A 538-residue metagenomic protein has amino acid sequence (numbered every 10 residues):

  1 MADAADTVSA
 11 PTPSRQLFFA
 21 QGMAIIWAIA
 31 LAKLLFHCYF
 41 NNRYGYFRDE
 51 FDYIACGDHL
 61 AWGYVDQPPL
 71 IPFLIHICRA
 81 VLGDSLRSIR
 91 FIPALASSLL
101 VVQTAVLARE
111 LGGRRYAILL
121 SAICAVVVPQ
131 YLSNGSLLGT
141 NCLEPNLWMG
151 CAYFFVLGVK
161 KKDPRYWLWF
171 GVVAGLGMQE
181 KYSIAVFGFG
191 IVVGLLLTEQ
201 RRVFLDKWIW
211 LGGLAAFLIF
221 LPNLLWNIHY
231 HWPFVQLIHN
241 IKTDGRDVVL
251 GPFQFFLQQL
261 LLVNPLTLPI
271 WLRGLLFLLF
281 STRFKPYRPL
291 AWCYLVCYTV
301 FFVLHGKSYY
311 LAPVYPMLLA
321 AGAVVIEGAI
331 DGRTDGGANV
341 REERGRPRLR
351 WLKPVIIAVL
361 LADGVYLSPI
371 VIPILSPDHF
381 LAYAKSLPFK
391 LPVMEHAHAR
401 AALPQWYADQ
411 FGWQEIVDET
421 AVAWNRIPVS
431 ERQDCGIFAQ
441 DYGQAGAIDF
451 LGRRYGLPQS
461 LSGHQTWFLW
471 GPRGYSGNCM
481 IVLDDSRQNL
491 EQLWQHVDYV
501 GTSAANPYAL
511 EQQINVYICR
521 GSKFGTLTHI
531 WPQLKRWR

Functional and structural regions predicted by a protein language model:
W27, F91-G112, G150-F154: Transmembrane-helix motifs of polytopic, lipid-linked glycan transferases
I29-A30, S121-P129, A174, M178: Short helix- or helix-capping micro-motifs that position conserved polar/aromatic residues at function-defining sites
D58, L143-K160, Y166-A174, A321: Specific aromatic-rich, kink-prone transmembrane helix
P69-F73, G83-V102, I118-L119, N134-L138: Loop-to-helix entry region of an early transmembrane alpha helix in multi-pass inner-membrane enzymes
R109-G112, C151-W167, R201, L275-T282: Membrane-interface transmembrane helices that cradle and orient dolichyl/undecaprenyl
Q130-E144: Short acidic/glycine- and proline-prone juxtamembrane loop motifs at membrane-interface regions of multi-pass membrane
L157-G175, D206, W210, L214 (+1 more regions): Short hydrophobic alpha-helices at membrane interfaces in multi-pass membrane enzymes
L176, A185-Y287, S368-I374: Transmembrane-lumen/periplasm boundary regions of multi-pass, lipid-linked membrane glycan transferases
